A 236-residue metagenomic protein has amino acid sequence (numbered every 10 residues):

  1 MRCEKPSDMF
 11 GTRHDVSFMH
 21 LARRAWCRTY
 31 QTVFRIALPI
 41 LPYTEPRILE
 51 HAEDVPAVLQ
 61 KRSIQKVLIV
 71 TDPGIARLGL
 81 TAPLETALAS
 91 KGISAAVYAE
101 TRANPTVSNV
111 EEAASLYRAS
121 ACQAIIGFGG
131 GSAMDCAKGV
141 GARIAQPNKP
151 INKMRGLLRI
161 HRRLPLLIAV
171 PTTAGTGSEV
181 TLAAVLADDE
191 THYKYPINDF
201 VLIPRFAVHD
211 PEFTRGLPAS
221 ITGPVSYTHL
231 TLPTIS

Functional and structural regions predicted by a protein language model:
R2-S90: An N-terminal, well-structured beta->alpha segment
T44-I48, R102-N104, Q146: Short, flexible loop segments at the rims of nucleotide/cofactor-binding pockets, characterized by
V67-D72, A96-A99, I125-F128: Short glycine-rich or small-residue beta-strand-to-loop segments that form or flank ligand, phosphate, metal/Fe-S
I93: Short phosphate-binding/catalytic loops that engage adenosine nucleotides
V97-V107: Short beta->alpha junction loops
S108-S115, A119-H209: Glycine/threonine-rich beta-strand-loop-alpha-helix active-site module that forms ligand/phosphate-binding
Y195-P196, R215-V225, S236: A short glycine-threonine-serine/GTX helix/turn-capping micro-motif
T228-T234: Conserved small/polar residues in nucleotide/adenosyl-binding loops
